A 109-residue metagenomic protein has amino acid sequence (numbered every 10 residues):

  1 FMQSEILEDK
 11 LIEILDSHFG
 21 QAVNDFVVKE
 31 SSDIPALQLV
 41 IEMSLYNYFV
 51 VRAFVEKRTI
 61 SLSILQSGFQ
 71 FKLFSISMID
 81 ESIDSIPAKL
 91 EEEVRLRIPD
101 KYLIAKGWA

Functional and structural regions predicted by a protein language model:
M2, I6, M78-E81: Short coil/turn linker and secondary-structure boundary residues
Q3-D25: Amphipathic alpha-helical segments
G20-I64: Amphipathic, interaction-prone secondary-structure segments
A36-Q38, I64-S67, V94-R95, L103: A generic structural signal for ordered secondary structure
N47-A88: Intrinsically disordered, low-complexity regulatory segments enriched in Ser/Thr/Pro and charged residues
S77-A109: Acidic, proline/glycine-rich low-complexity IDRs
